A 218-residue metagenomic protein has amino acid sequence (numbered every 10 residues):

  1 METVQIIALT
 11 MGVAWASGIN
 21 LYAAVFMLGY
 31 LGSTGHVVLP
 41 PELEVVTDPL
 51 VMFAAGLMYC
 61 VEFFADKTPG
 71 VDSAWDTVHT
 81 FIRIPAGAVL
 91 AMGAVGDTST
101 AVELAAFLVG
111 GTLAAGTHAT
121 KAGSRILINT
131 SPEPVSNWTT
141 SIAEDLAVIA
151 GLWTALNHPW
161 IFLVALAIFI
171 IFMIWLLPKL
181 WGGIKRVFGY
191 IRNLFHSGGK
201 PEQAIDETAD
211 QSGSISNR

Functional and structural regions predicted by a protein language model:
M1-Q5, L31-P49, L90-A106, A155-L163: Helix-coil boundary and interhelical linker segments in multi-pass alpha-helical membrane proteins
G12, V89-V95, K121-I128, V148-L156: Generic transmembrane alpha-helix signature in multi-pass membrane proteins, especially transporters/channels
L43-L50, V95-E103, G123-E133, W181-F195: A cytosolic-side transmembrane-helix exit/cap motif
C60-S73, T120-N129: C-terminal ends of transmembrane helices
S73-P85, F107-L108, P132, S136-W138: Cytoplasmic-side transmembrane-helix entry/capping segments in multi-pass membrane proteins
P85-A94, E103-G123, L146: Mid-bilayer segments of alpha-helical transmembrane spans in multi-pass integral membrane proteins that mediate
F162-K179: Alpha-helical membrane-embedded segments
S197-R218: Long, low-complexity, intrinsically disordered cytosolic termini of multi-pass membrane proteins
